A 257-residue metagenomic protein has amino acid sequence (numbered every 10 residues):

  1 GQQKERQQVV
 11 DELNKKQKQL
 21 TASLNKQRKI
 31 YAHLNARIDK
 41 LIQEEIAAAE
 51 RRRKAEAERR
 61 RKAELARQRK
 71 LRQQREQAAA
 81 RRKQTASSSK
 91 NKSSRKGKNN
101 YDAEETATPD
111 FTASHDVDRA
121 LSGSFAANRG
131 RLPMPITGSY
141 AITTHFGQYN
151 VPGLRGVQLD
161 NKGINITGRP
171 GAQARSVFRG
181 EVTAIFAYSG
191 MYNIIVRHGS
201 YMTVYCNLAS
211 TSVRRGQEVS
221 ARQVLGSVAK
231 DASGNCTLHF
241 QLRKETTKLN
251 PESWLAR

Functional and structural regions predicted by a protein language model:
G1-N91: Alpha-helical oligomerization segments with coiled-coil/rod-like character
R69-S139, T144: Long, low-complexity, acidic/serine-threonine-proline-glutamine-glycine-rich intrinsically disordered tracts that serve
T112-R131, T143-S176, G199, K244: Short glycine/threonine/proline-enriched tight-turn/helix- or strand-capping micro-motif at secondary-structure
M134-T144, A172-V182, R222: Generic structural motif
H145, I185-F186, V228-D231: Residue-level recognition of beta-strand microenvironments
P152-K162, S189-I195, C236-L238: Short aromatic-glycine-enriched beta-strand elements
S176-S210: Zn2+-dependent peptidoglycan hydrolase active-site motif and core
I194-R197, R215-R257: Conserved, short, structured surface segments that act as functional micro-motifs
